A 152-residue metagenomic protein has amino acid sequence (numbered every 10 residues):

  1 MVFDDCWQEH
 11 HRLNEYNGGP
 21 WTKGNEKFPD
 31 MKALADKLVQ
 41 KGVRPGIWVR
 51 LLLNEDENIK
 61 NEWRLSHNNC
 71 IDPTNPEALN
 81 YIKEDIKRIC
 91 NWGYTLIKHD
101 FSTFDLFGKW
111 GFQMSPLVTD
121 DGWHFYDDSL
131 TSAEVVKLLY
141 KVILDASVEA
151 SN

Functional and structural regions predicted by a protein language model:
V2-N152: Aromatic- and carboxylate-enriched substrate-binding clefts and catalytic-loop regions of carbohydrate-active enzymes
